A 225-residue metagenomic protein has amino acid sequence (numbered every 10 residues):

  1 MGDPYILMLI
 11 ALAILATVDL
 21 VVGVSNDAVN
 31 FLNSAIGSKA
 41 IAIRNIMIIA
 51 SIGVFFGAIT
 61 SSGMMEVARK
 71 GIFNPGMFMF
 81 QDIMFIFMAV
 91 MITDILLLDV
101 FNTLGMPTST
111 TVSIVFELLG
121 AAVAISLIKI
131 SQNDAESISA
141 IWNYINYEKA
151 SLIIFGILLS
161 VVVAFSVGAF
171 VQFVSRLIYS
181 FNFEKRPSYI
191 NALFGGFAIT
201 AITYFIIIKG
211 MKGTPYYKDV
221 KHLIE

Functional and structural regions predicted by a protein language model:
M1-E225: Alpha-helical transmembrane segments and immediately membrane-proximal extracytoplasmic
